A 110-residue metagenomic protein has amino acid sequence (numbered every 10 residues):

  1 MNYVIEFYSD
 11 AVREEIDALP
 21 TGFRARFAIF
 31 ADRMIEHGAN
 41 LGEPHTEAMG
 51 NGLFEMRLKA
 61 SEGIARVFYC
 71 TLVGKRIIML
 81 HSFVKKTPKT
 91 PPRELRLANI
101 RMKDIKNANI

Functional and structural regions predicted by a protein language model:
M1-I64, V73-I77, V84-I110: Basic, Lys/Arg-enriched alpha-helical interface segments
V67: Portal/gating segments that form or line small-molecule/metal binding sites
C70: Conserved Hanks-type protein kinase catalytic core
